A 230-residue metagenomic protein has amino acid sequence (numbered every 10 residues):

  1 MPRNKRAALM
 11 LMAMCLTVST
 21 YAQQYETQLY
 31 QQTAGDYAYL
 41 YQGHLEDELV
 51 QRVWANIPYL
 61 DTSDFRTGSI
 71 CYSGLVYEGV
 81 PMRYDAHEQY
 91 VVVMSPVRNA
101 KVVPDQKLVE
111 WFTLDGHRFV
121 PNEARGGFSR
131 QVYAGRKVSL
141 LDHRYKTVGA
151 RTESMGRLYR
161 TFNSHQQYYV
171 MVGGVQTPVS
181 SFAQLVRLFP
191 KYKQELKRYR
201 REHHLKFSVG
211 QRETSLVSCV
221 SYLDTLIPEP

Functional and structural regions predicted by a protein language model:
M1-L9: Bacterial N-terminal signal peptides that target proteins for export
P2-R3, S19-V76: General N-terminal leader/first-domain-start detector
M10-T17: Bacterial N-terminal signal peptides
A13, P96, Y222-L226: Alpha-helix boundary/capping detector
L49, L60-Q184: Aromatic-patch recognition
V148-E229: A short, solvent-exposed beta-edge/loop patch
